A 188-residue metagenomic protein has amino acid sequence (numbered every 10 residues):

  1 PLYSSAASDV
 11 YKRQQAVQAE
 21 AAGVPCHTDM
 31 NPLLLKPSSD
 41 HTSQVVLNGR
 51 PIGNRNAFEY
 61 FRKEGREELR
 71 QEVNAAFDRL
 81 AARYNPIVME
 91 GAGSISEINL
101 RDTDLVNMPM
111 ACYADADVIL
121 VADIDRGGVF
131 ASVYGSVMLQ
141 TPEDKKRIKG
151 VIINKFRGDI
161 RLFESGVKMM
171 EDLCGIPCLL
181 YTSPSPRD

Functional and structural regions predicted by a protein language model:
P1-A7, Y11, Y181-D188: Single conserved hydrophobic/aromatic residue that forms the stacking wall/gate of nucleotide- or nucleobase-binding
S5-Y60: N-terminal phosphate/diphosphate-binding loop that engages ATP/GTP or pyrophosphate donors across diverse enzyme folds
D9-R13, A22, F58-E72, N99-T103 (+4 more regions): Catalytic cores of large soluble enzymes that bind and process phosphate-bearing ligands
E20, L33, N48-R50, A57 (+4 more regions): Fold-independent oxyanion-binding glycine-rich loops and adjacent beta-strand/coil segments at enzyme active sites
K36, H41-R50, D78, D104 (+1 more regions): Short, compositionally biased "basic patch" segments
G53-M89: Phosphate-binding/switch loop-helix module in NTP-utilizing enzymes
D102-T103, M108-P109, A114, I119 (+2 more regions): Internal gly/pro-rich beta-alpha loop/helix module that stabilizes soluble enzyme cofactors or their anionic handles
